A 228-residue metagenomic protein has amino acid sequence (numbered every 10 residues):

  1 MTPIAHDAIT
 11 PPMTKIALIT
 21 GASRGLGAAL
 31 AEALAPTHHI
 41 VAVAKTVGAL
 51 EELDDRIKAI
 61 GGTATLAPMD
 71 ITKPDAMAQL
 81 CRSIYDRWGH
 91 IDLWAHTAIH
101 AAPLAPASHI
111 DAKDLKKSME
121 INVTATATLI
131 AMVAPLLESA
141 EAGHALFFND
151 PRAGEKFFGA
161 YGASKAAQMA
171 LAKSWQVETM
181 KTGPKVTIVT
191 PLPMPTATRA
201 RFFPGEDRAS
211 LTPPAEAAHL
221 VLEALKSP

Functional and structural regions predicted by a protein language model:
G21-R24: Conserved glycine-rich cofactor-binding loop
T37-E52: Conserved glycine-rich Rossmann-like NAD(P)H-binding loop of the short-chain dehydrogenase/reductase
I57-P74: Rossmann-fold cofactor-recognition segment
A78, I99-K116, F157: Conserved mid-core segment of classical short-chain dehydrogenase/reductases
R82, I121-E141, V177: Amphipathic alpha-helical dimer-interface segment in Rossmann-like NAD(P)H-dependent oxidoreductases
I99-H100, E138, A142-K181, P193: Catalytic loop of short-chain dehydrogenase/reductase
S108-A127, L146, Q168: Catalytic Tyr-X3-Lys loop
K181-P184, I188-T190, T196, P204-P228: C-terminal helical subdomain
